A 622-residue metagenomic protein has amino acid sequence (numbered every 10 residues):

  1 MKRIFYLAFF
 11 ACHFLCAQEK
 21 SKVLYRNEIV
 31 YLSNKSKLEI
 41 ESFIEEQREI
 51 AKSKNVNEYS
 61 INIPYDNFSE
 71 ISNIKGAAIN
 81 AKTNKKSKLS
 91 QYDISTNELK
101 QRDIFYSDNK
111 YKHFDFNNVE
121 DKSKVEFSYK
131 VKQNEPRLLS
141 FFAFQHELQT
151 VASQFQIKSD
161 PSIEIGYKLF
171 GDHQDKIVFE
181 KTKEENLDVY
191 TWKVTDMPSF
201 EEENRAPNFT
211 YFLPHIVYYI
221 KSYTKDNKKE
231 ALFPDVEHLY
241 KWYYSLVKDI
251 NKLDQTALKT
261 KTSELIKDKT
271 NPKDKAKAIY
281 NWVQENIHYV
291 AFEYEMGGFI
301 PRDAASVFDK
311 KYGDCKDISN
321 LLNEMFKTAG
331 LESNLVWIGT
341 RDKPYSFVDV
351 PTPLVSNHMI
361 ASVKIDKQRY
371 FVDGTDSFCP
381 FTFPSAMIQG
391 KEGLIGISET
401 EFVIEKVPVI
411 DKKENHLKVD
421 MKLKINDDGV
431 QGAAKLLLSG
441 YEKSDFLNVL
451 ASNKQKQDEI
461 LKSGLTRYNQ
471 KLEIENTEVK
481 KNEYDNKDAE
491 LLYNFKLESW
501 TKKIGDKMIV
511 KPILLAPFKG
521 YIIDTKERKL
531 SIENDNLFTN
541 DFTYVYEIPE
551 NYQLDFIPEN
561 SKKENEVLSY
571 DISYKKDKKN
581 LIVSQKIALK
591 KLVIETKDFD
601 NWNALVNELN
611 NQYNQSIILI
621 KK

Functional and structural regions predicted by a protein language model:
Q18-Y65, E70, P408-I425, V430-L436 (+1 more regions): Early extracytoplasmic/domain-onset interaction patches
E46, V125, F155, I279 (+4 more regions): Cysteine-centered nucleophilic/redox motifs
I63-I94, T150-L169, N448-N476, N540-N565: Solvent-exposed beta-hairpin/edge-strand motifs
I74-Q145, D175-L213, D420-K422, E473-K507: A surface-exposed beta-strand-loop module
F116-D172, N486-E566: Surface-exposed, acidic/Ser/Thr-rich flexible loop segments
K132-R137, F141, Q145-E147, Q154-F292 (+4 more regions): Secretory-pathway-linked proteins and extracytosolic
K275, D317-E401, E405: Hydrophobic/aromatic-rich core segments of domains that either
Q389, S398-K502: Long hydrophobic segments that form regular secondary structure
